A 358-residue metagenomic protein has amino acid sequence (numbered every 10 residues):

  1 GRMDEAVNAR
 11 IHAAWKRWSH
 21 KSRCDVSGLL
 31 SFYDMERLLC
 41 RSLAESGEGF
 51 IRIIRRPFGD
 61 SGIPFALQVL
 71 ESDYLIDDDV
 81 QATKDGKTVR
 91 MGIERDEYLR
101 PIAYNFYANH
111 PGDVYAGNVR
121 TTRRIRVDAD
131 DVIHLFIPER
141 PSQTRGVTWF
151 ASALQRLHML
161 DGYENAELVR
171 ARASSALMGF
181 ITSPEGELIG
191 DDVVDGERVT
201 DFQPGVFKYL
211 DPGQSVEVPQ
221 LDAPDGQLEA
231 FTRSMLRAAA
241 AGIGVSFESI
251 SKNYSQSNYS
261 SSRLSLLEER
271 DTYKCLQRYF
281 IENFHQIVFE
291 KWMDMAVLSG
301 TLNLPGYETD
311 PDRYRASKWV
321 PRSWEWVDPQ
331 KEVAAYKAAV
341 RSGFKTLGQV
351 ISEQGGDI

Functional and structural regions predicted by a protein language model:
G1, M35-A44, F150-E167, F280 (+1 more regions): Short, Φ-rich (hydrophobic/aromatic) sequence segments
G1-L135, A339: Structured, mid-chain assembly/scaffold modules that mediate subunit interfaces within large macromolecular complexes
R2, A6-R10, S27, E197 (+2 more regions): Alpha-helix boundary/N-cap detector
R2, L30, I53-R55, R170-A176 (+2 more regions): Short coil/turn segments at secondary-structure boundaries
S22, F136, L157, Y163 (+6 more regions): Generic structural signal for hydrophobic core residues of well-folded globular domains
G28-I54, I181, P224-V327: C-terminal amphipathic alpha-helical
D131-S265, Y307: Extended, charged amphipathic alpha-helical segments
W326-I358: Charged substrate- and nucleic-acid-binding regions of tRNA-handling and nucleotidyl-transfer enzymes, centered on
